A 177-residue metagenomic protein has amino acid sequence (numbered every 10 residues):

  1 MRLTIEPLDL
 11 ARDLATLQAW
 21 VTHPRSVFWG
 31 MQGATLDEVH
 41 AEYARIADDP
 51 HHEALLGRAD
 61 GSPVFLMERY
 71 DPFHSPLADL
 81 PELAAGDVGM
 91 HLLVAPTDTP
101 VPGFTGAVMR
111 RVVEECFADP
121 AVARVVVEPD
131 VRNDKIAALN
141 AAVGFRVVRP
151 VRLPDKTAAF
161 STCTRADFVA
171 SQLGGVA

Functional and structural regions predicted by a protein language model:
M1-A11, F168-A177: Conserved N-terminal entry element of GNAT/NAT acetyltransferase domains
A19-G33: Helix-loop element at the rim of GNAT/NAT acetyltransferase active sites that forms part of the acceptor-substrate
A44-G89, L93-T97: Acetyl-CoA-dependent GNAT
F73, E128, R146-F160: Conserved catalytic-core motifs of GNAT/GCN5-like acyltransferases
G86, L153-A177: C-terminal "cap" of GNAT-fold acetyltransferases
V101-E115, A138, A142: Conserved acetyl-CoA-binding loop-helix of GNAT-fold acetyltransferases
A118-P129: Conserved GNAT acetyl-CoA-binding A-motif
V131-R149: Conserved active-site alpha-helix within GNAT-family acetyltransferase domains
